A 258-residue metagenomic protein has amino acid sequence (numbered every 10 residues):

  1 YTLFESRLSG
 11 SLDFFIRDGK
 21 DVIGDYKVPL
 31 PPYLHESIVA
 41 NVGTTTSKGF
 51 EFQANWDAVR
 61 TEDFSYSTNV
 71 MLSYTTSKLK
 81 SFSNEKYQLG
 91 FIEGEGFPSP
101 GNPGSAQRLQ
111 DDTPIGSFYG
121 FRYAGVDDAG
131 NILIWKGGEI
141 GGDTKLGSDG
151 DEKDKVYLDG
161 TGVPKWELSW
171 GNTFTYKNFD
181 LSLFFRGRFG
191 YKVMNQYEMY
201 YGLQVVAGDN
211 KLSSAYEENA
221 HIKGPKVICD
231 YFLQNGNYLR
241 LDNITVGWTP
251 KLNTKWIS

Functional and structural regions predicted by a protein language model:
Y1-L3, L8-I16, F50-A58, Y66-Y74 (+3 more regions): Membrane-embedded beta-strands that build the outer-membrane beta-barrel scaffold
E5, D18-V22, L34-E36, R60 (+3 more regions): Gram-negative outer-membrane beta-barrel proteins
S11-A58, K155-L158: Outer membrane beta-barrel strand-and-loop segments of large Gram-negative receptors, especially TonB-dependent
V22-Y26, Y74-I92, Y191-A215: Outer-membrane beta-barrel and related beta-rich outer-membrane complex signature in Gram-negative bacteria
Y26-S37, D143-K153, N219-D230: Flexible, solvent-exposed coil segments and beta strand-coil junctions, predominantly the extracellular/periplasmic
A40-T46, F50, D57-G160: Conserved small-residue
T46-F50, F64, P164-L168, L233 (+1 more regions): Residues that define the transmembrane beta-barrel architecture of outer-membrane proteins
S117, G130, R186-S258: Extracytoplasmic gating/loop element in the C-terminal half of outer-membrane beta-barrel translocons and assembly
